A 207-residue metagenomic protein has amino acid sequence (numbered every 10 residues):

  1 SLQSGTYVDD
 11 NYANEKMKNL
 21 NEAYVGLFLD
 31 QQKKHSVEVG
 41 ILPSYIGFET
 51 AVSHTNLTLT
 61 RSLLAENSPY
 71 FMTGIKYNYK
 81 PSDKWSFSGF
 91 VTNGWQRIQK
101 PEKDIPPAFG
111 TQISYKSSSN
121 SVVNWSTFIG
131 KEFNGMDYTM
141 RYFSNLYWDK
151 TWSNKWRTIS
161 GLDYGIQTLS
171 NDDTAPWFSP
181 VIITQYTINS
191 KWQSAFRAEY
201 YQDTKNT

Functional and structural regions predicted by a protein language model:
Q3-E22, D30-S114, N124-K131: Surface-exposed coil loops of outer-membrane beta-barrel proteins
K84-S86, D104-I105, T111-T207: Detector for outer-membrane/organellar transmembrane beta-barrel domains, recognizing the amphipathic beta-strand
